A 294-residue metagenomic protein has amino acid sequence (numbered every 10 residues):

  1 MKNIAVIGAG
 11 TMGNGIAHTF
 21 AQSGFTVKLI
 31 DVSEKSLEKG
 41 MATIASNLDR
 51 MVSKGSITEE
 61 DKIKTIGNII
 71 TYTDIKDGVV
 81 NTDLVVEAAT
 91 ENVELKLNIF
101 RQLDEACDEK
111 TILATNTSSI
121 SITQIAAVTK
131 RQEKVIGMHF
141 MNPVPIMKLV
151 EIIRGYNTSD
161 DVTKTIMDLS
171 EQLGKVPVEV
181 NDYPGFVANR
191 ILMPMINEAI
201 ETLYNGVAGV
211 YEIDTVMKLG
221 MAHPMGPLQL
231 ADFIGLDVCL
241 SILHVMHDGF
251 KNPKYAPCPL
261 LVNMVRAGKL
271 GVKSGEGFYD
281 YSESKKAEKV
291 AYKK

Functional and structural regions predicted by a protein language model:
M1-R50, K54, A106: NAD(P)+-binding Rossmann beta1-loop-alpha1 motif at the extreme N-terminus of oxidoreductases
K2, S23-F25, K164, E171-D182 (+2 more regions): NAD(P)-dependent Rossmann-like dehydrogenase/reductase catalytic/cofactor-binding core
I7, I30, Y72, A88 (+3 more regions): Structural motif
A21-G24, K64-L84, T165, L169-G174 (+1 more regions): Amphipathic alpha-helical segments at domain termini/boundaries
S33, T58, S159, A208-E212: Helix N-cap / loop-to-helix initiation motif
S56-I112, I120: Rossmann-like NAD(P)-binding element
I112-D182, N189-R190: Rossmann-fold dinucleotide-binding core
